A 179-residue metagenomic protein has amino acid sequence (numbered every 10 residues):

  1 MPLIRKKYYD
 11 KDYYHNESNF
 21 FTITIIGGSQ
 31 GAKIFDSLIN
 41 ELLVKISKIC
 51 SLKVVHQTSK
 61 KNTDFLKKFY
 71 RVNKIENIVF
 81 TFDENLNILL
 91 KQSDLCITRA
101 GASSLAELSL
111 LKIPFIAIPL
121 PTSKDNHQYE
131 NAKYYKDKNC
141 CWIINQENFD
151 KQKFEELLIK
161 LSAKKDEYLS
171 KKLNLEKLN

Functional and structural regions predicted by a protein language model:
M1, I118-T122, I144-E147: Short beta->alpha connector loops at strand-helix junctions that form conserved, small/polar/Pro-enriched
M1-Y8: Donor nucleotide-sugar binding/catalytic pocket of nucleotide-sugar-dependent glycosyltransferases
D10-L95, Y129-A132, I144-F154: Donor-nucleotide binding loops and adjacent catalytic segments primarily of GT-B fold Leloir glycosyltransferases
I75, K91-A106, I113-P114: Acidic donor-binding loop of glycosyltransferase active sites
T98, P114-D125: Short hydrophobic beta-strand element within catalytic cores of glycosyltransferases and related nucleotide-activated
E107-L110, D125-K138: Short acidic/histidine- and often glycine-rich active-site loop of Leloir-type glycosyltransferases that engages
W142, E147-N179: Conserved donor-nucleotide binding/catalytic region of nucleotide-linked donor-dependent transferases
